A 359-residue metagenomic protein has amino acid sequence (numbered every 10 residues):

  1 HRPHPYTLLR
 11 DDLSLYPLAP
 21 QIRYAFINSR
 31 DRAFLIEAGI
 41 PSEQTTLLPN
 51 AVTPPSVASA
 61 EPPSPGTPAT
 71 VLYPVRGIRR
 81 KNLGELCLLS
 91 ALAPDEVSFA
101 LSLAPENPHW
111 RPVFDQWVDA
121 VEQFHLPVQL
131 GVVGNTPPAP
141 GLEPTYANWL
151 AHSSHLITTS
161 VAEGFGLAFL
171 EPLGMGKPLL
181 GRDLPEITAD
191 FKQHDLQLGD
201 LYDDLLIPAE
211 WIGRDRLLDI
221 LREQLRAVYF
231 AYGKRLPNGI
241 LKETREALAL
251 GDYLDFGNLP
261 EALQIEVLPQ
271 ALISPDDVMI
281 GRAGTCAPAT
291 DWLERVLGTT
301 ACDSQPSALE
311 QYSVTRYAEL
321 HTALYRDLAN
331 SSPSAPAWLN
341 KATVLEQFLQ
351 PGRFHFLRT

Functional and structural regions predicted by a protein language model:
R2-Y24: Membrane-proximal helix-turn-helix segments that form the acceptor-binding/catalytic region of lipid-linked
P20, R32-V52: Helix-loop-beta element that forms the nucleotide-linked donor phosphate-binding surface in glycosyltransferases
A25, P63-K81, C87-S90, P94 (+2 more regions): Conserved donor-binding/catalytic core segment of Leloir-type glycosyltransferases
R30-D31, L48-A58, L206-P208: Short beta-strand->alpha-helix junction loop in the catalytic core of nucleotide-activated group-transfer enzymes
F114-W149, H155, H194-E210: Nucleotide-activated donor-binding/catalytic signature segment of Leloir-type glycosyltransferases, i.e., the conserved
V161: Aromatic "clamp/platform" in nucleotide-sugar-dependent glycosyltransferases that forms part of the donor/acceptor
P178-G181: Short hydrophobic beta-strand element within catalytic cores of glycosyltransferases and related nucleotide-activated
P208-F354: A charged, aromatic-enriched C-terminal amphipathic alpha-helix characteristic of glycosyltransferases across folds
